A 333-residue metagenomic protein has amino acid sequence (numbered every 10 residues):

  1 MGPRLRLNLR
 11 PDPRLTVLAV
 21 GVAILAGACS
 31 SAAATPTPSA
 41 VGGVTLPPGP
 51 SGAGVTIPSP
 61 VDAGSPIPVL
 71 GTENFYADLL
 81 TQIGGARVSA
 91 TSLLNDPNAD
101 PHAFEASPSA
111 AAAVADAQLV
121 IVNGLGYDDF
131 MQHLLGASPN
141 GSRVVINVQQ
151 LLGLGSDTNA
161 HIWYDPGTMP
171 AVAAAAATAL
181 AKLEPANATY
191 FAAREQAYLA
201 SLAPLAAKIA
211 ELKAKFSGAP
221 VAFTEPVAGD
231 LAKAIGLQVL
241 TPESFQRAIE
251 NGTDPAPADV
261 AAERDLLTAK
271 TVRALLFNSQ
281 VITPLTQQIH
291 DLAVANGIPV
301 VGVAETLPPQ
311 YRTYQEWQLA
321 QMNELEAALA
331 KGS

Functional and structural regions predicted by a protein language model:
M1-G27: Sec-dependent bacterial lipoprotein signal peptides
L18, C29-S333: Extracytoplasmic metal-acquisition and chelation regions
